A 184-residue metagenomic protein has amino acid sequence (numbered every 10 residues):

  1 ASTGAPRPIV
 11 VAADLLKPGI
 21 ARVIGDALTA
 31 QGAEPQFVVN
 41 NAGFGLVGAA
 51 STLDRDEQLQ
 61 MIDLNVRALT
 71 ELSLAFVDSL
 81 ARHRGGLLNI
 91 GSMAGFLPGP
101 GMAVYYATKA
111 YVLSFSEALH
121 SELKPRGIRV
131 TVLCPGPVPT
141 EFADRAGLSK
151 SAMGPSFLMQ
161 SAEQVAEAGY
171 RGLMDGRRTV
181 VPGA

Functional and structural regions predicted by a protein language model:
T3, S79, L97, A118-R129: Active-site-adjacent segment of SDR/Rossmann-fold oxidoreductases
N41-L46: Conserved NAD(P)H cofactor-binding loop of Rossmann-fold oxidoreductase domains
A49-A50, D54-I62: Substrate-binding pocket helix/loop in short-chain dehydrogenase/reductase
S51, G99-A103: Active-site loop immediately N-terminal to the catalytic Tyr-X3-Lys motif of short-chain dehydrogenase/reductase
S73, T108: Active-site helix of classical SDR
S92: Residue(s) in the substrate-gating loop at a strand-loop-helix junction that position the organic substrate next
H120-A184: SDR active-site lid
